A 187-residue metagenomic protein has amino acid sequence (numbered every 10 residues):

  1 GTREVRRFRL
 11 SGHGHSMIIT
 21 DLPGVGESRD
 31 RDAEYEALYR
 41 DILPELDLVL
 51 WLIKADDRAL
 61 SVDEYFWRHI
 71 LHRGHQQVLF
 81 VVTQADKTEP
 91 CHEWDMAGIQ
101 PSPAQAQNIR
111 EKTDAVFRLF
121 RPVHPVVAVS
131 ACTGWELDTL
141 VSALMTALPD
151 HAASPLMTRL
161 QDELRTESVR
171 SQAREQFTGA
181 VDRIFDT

Functional and structural regions predicted by a protein language model:
G1-H15, R29, L60: Switch I (effector-binding) loop of TRAFAC-class P-loop GTPase G-domains
H13-Y35: Switch II (G3) loop of P-loop NTPases
V25-E27, A55-L60, K87-T88: Short acidic, S/G/P-rich loop/turn micro-motifs used as interaction or catalytic elements
R31-D57, D63-Q77: Inter-motif core of Ras-like GTPase G domains
Q77-L79, P125: Proline-centered loop/turn at the N-terminus of a beta-strand
T83: Active-site glycine-centered loops adjacent to acidic/histidine catalytic or metal-binding residues that shape
D86-T158: Canonical P-loop GTPase G-domain recognition
R174-T187: Membrane-inserting effector segments that mediate pore formation, membrane fusion, or transient membrane insertion
